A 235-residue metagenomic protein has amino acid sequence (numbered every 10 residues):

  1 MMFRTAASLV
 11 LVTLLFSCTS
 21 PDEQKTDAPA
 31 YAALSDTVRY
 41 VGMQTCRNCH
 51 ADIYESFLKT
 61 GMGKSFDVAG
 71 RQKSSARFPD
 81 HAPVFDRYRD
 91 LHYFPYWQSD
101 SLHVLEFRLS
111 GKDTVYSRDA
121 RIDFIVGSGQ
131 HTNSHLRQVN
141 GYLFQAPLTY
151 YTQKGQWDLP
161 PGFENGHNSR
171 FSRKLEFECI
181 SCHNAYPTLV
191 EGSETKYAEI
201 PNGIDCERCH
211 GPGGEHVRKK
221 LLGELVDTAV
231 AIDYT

Functional and structural regions predicted by a protein language model:
M1-A7: Bacterial N-terminal signal peptides that target proteins for export
L14-S17: C-terminal motif of bacterial Sec signal peptides marking the signal peptidase cleavage site
T19-D22: Bacterial signal peptide processing site
Q24-D36: Extended, compositionally biased eukaryotic interaction scaffolds
L34-G70: Mature N-terminal segment immediately following signal peptide/propeptide cleavage in secreted/periplasmic
S56-A76, S193-G203, E224-L225: Gly/Gly-Pro-rich "capping" loops immediately C-terminal to redox-active cysteine motifs in periplasmic/lumenal
K73-P95, D100: Short, structured protein-protein interaction patches enriched in aromatics and acidic/basic residues, typified by
Y93-T235: Extended surface/linker regions that mediate inter-domain or inter-protein docking in multi-component redox
